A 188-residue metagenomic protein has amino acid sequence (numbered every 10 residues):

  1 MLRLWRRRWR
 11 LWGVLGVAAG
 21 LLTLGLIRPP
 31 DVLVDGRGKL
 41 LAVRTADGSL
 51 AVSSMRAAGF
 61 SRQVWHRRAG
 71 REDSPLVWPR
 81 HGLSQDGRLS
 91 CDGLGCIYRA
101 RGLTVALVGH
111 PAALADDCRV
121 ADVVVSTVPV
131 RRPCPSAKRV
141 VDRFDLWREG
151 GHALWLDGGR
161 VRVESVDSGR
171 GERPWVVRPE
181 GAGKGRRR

Functional and structural regions predicted by a protein language model:
M1-A46: Transmembrane helix-bundle segments that form internal channels/tunnels in multi-pass membrane proteins, characterized
R44-R188: Extracytosolic and intramembrane catalytic regions of membrane-associated proteins in envelope/secretory systems
